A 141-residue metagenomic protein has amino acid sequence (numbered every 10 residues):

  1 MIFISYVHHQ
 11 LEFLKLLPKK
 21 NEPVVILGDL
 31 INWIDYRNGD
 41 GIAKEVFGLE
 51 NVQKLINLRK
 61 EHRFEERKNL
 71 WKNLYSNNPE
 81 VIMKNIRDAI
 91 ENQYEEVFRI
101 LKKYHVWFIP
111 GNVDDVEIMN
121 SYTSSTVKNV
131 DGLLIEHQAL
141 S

Functional and structural regions predicted by a protein language model:
M1-H8, S141: Active-site-proximal beta-strand elements of phosphoester/diester hydrolases
H9-L140: Core catalytic region of metal-dependent phosphoesterases/phosphodiesterases, especially metallo-beta-lactamase-like
